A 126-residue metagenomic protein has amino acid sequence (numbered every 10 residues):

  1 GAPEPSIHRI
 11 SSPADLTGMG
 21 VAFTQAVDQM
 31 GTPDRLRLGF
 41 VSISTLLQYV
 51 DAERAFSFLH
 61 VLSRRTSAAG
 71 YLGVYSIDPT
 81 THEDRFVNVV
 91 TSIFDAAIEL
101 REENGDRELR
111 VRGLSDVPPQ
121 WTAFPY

Functional and structural regions predicted by a protein language model:
A2-V61: Phosphate-binding/switch loop-helix module in NTP-utilizing enzymes
L16-M19, A52-A55, Y75-P79, N88-T91: A short linear-motif detector with a strong N-terminal bias
D28-T32, R64-A69, T91-S92: Conserved catalytic network of the ASCE P-loop NTPase/AAA+ motor domain
T45-L46, A68-L72, H82-D84, A97: N-terminal start-of-chain detector that recognizes signal peptides and the immediate post-cleavage beginning
A55-S57, S63, V90, Y126: General N-terminal targeting signals
S57-T81: Substrate-engagement module of ASCE P-loop NTPases
S76-Y126: Phosphate-binding/switch region of NTP-binding enzymes
